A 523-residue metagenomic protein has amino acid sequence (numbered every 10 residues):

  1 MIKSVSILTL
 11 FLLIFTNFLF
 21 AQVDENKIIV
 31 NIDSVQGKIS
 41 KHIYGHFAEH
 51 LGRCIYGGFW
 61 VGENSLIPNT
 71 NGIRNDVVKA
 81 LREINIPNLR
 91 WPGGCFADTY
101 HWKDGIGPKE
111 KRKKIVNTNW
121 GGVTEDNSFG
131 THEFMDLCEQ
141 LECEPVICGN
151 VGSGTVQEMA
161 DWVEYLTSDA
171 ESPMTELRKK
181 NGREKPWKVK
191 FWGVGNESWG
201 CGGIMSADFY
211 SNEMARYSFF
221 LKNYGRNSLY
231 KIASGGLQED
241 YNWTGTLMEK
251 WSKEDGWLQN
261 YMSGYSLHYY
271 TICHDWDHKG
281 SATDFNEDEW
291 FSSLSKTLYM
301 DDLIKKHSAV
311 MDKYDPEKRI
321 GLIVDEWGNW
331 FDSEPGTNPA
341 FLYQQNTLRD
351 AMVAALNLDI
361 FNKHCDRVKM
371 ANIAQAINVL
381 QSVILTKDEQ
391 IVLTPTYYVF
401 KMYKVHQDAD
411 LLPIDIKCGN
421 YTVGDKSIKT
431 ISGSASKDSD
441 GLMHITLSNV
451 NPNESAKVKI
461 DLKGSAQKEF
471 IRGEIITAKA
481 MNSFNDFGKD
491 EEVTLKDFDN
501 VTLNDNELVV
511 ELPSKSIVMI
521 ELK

Functional and structural regions predicted by a protein language model:
M1-E25: Bacterial Sec-dependent N-terminal signal peptides
I14-F15, L19, G203, D288-F291: Intrinsic low-complexity, intrinsically disordered segments enriched in polar/basic residues
A21-G264, T297-S333, T337-K523: Non-catalytic accessory regions flanking glycosidase/transglycosidase catalytic cores in CAZymes
Y261-H274: Aromatic-lined glycan-binding groove of carbohydrate-active enzymes
T271-F291, T337: Active-site His/acidic residue clusters
